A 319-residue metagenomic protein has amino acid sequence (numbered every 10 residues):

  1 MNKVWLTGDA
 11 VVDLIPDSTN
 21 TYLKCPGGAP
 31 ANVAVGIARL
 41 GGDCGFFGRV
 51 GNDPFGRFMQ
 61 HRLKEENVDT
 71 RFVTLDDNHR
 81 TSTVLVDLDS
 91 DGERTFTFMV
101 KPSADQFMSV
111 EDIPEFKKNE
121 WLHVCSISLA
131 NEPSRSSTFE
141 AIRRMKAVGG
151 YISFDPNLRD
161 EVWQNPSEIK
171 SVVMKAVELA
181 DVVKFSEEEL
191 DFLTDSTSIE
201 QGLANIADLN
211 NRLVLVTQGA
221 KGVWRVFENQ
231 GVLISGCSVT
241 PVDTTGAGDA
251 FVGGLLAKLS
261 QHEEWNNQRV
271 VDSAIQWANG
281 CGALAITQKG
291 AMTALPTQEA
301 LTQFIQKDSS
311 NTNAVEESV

Functional and structural regions predicted by a protein language model:
M1-D69, A314-V319: Glycine-rich phosphate/adenosyl-contacting loop at the front of the ribokinase-like
M1-K3, R143, I199-V319: Conserved phosphate-binding/catalytic region of the ribokinase-like
V35, T83-D87, G222-V226: Short beta-strand scaffold segments in enzyme catalytic cores
I37, S186, G248: Short, conserved phosphate/pyrophosphate- and ester-handling motifs at nucleotide-, phospho-/glycolipid
D43-V124, T302-V319: Conserved N-terminal subdomain of the carbohydrate kinase-like
P114-E115, K175-A176, A207: Structural alpha-helical scaffold elements that stabilize or flank donor/cofactor-binding regions in carbohydrate
K118-N119, G149, A180, N211: Short, well-ordered alpha-helix to beta-strand connector turns
I127-A204, K221-G222: Conserved beta-alpha-beta core of the PfkB/ribokinase-like small-molecule kinase fold
